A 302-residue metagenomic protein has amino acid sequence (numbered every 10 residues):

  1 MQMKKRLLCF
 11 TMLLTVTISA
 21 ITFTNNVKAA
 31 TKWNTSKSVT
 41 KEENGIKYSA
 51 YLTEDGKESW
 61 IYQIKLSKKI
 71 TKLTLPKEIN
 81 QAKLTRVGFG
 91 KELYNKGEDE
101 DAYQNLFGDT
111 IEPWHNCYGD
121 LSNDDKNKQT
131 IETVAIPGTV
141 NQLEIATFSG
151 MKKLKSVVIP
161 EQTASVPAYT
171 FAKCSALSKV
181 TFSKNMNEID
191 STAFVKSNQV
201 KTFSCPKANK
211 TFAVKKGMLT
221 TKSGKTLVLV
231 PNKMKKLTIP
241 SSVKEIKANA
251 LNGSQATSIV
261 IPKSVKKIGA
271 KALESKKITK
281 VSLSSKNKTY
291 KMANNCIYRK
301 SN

Functional and structural regions predicted by a protein language model:
M1-T11: Bacterial N-terminal signal peptides that target proteins for export
S19-T35: Sec-dependent signal peptide cleavage junction
A30-Y48: N-terminal low-complexity, Pro/Thr/Ser-rich intrinsically disordered segments that act as propeptides or flexible
E43-G45, E54-G56, K68-T85, G97-Q142 (+7 more regions): Structural signature of tandem-repeat unit edges
V87-F89: A short beta-strand segment in extracellular, disulfide-stabilized domains
